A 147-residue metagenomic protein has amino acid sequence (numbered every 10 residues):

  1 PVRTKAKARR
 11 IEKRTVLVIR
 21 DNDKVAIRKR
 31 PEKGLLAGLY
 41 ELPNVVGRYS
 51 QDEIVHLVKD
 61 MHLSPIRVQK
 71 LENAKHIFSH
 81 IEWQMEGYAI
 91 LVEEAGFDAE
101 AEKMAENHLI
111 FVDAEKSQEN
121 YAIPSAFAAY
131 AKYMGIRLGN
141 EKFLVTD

Functional and structural regions predicted by a protein language model:
P1-D147: Intrinsically disordered, low-complexity, charged terminal extensions of DNA damage-control enzymes
